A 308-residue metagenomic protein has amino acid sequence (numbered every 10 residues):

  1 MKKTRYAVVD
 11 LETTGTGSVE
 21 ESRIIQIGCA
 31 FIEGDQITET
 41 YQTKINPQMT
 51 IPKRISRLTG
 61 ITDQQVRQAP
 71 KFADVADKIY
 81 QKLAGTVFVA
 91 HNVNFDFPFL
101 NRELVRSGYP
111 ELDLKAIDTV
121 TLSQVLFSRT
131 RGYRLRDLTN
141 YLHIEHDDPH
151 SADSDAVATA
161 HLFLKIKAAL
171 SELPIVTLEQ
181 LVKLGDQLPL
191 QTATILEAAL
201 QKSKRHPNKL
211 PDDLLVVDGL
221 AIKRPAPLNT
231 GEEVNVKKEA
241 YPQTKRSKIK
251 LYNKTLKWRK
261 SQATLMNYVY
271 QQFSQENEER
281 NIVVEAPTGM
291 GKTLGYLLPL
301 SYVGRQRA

Functional and structural regions predicted by a protein language model:
M1-A116, S128-H150: Conserved non-catalytic scaffold segment of RNase H-like nuclease domains
R5, V87, E279-V283, A308: Residue-level preference for the first positions of well-ordered beta-strands
S151-I166: Acidic, divalent-metal-coordinating active-site segment for phosphoryl/phosphodiester hydrolysis, typified by short
K165-T244: Acidic two-metal-ion nuclease catalytic site recognized across multiple nuclease folds, prominently DnaQ/RNase D-T
E233-E285, L298: Conserved pre-motif I regulatory segment
T288: The conserved Walker
G291-S301: Motif I (Walker A/P-loop) of helicase-class P-loop NTPases
S301-A308: Conserved SF1/SF2 helicase motif Ia
